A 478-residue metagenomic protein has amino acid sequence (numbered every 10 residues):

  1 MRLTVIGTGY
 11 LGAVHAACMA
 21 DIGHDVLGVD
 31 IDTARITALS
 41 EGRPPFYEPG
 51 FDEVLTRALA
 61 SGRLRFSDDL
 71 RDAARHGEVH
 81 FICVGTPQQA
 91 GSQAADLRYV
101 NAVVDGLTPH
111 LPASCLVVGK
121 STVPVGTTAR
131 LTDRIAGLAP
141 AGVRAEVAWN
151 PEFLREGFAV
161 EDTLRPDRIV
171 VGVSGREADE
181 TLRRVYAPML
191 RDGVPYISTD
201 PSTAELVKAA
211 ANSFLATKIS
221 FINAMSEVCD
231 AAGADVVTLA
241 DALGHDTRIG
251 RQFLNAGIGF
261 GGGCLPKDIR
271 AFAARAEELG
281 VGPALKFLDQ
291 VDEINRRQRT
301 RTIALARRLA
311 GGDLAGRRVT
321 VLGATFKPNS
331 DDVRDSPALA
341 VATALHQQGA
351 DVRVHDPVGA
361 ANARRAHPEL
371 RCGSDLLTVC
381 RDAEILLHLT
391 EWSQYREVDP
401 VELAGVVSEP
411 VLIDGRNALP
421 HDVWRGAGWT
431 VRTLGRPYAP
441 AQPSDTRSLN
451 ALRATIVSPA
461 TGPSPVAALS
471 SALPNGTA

Functional and structural regions predicted by a protein language model:
M1-A478: Structural/interface elements that position substrates and couple domains in central-metabolism enzymes
